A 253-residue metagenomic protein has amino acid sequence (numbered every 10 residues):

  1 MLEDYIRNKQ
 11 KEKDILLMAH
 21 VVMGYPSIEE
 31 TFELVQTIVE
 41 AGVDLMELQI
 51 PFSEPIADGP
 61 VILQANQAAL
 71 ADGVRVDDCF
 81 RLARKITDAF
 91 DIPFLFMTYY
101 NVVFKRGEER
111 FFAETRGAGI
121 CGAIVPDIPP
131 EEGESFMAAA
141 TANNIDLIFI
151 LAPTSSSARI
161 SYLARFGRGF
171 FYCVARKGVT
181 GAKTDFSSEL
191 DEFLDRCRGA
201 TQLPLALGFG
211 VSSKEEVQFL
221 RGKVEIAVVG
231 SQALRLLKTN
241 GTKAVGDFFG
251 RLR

Functional and structural regions predicted by a protein language model:
M1-H20, R84-D88: N-terminal amphipathic alpha-helix/helix-capping segment at the start of soluble metabolic enzymes
E12-M18, A89-Y99, A140-I150, R198-G210: Short beta-strand/loop segments at the ligand-binding rim of alpha/beta enzyme cores
I28-E40, S155-R165, A200, L207 (+1 more regions): Catalytic cores of alpha/beta
V39, L45-M46, I50-F52, V61-I128: Active-site beta->alpha loop and helix N-cap motifs at the rims of alpha/beta catalytic domains
V43-E54, A118-I124, P129, F171-G181 (+2 more regions): Glycine-rich phosphate-binding active-site loops on the catalytic face of alpha/beta enzymes
D58-N66, Q232-R253: C-terminal helical cap(s) of enzyme catalytic domains, especially alpha/beta-barrels
Q64, D72, I150, I160-G199 (+1 more regions): Glycine/Thr-rich beta-alpha phosphate-binding loop at enzyme active sites
A71-V74, G119-E132, D146-S155, S161 (+1 more regions): Catalytic beta/alpha-barrel core
